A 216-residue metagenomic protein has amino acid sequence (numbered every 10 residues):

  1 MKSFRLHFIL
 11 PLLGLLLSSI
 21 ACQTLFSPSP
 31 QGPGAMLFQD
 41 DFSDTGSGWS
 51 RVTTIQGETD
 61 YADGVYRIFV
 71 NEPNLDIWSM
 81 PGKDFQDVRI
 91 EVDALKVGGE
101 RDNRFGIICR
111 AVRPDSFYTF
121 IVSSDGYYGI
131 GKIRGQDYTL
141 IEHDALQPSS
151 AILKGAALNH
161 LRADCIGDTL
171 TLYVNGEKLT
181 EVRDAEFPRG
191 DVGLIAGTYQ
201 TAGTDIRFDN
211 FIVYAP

Functional and structural regions predicted by a protein language model:
S18-A21: C-terminal motif of bacterial Sec signal peptides marking the signal peptidase cleavage site
F26-T53, D209: Extracellular carbohydrate-recognition regions
F42, I90-V92, L153-L172: Short tryptophan-centered beta-strand motifs in secreted/extracellular beta-sheet-rich domains of glycan-recognition
T45-N74: Extracellular glycan-recognition surfaces and repeat-rich motifs
V70-G135: Secretory/extracellular carbohydrate-interaction modules and structurally similar beta-sandwich "look-alikes"
Q136-H160: Short, aromatic/His-centered strand-loop micro-motif at the edge of beta-sheets
Y173-E177: Short strand-turn-strand beta-turns centered on an Asx-Gly dipeptide
V182-N210: Flexible glycan-contacting loops in extracellular carbohydrate-active proteins
